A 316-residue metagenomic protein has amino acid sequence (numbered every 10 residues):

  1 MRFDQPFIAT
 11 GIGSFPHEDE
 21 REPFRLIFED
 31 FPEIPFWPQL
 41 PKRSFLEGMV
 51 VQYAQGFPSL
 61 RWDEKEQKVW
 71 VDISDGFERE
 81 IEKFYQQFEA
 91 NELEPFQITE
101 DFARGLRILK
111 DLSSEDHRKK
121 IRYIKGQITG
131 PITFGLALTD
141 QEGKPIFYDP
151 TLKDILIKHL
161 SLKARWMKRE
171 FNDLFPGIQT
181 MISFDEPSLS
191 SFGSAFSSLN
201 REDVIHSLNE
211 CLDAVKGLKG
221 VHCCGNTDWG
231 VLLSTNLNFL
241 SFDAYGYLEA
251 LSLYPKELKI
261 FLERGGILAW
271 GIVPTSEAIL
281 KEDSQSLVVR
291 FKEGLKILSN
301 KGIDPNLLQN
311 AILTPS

Functional and structural regions predicted by a protein language model:
M1-P145, G266, L287, G294-K301 (+1 more regions): Alpha/beta catalytic barrel-like cores
H17-F24, I98-L109, K153-A164, L199-E210 (+2 more regions): Well-ordered, non-membrane alpha-helical segments in soluble/globular domains
W37-L40, K125-T129, S183-D185, G220-C224 (+3 more regions): A cross-family glycoside hydrolase active-site/sugar-binding cleft signature
E92-P95, E142-D154, E277, K281: Active-site oxyanion-binding pockets that recognize sulfate/phosphate
D116-R118, D173-P176, D213-K216, K301-N306: Short helix-capping segments at alpha-helix termini
Y123, P145-K256: Active-site loop segments of alpha/beta catalytic cores
L136-D140, G193-F196, L233-S234, L280-K281: Short acidic, glycine/serine/threonine-rich loops at helix termini
N238-S316: Catalytic-face loop-and-helix region of soluble metabolic enzyme cores
